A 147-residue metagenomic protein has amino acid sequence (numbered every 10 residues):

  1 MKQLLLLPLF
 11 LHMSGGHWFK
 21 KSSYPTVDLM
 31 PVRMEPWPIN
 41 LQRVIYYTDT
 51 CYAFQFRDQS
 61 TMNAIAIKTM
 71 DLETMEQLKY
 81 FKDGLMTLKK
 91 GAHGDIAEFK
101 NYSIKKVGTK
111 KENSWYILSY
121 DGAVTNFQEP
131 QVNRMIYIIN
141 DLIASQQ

Functional and structural regions predicted by a protein language model:
M1-H17: Classical Sec-dependent N-terminal signal peptides that target proteins to the secretory pathway
H12-Q147: Positively charged, low-complexity terminal tracts and the immediately adjacent first secondary-structure elements
